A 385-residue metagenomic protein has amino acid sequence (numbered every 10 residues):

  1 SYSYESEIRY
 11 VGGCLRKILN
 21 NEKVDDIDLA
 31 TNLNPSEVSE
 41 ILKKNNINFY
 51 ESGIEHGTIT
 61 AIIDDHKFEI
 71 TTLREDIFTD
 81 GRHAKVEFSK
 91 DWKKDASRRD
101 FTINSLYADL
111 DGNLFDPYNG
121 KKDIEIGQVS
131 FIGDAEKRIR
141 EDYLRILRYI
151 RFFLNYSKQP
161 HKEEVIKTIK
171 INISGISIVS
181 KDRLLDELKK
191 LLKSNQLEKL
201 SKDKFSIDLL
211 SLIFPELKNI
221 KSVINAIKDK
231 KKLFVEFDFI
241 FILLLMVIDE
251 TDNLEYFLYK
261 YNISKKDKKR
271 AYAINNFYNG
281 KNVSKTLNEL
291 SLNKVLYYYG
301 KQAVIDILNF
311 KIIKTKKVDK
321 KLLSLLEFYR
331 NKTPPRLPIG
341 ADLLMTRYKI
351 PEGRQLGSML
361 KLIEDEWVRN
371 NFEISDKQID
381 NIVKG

Functional and structural regions predicted by a protein language model:
S1-G385: Catalytic cores of the polymerase beta-like nucleotidyltransferase superfamily and closely associated nucleotide
